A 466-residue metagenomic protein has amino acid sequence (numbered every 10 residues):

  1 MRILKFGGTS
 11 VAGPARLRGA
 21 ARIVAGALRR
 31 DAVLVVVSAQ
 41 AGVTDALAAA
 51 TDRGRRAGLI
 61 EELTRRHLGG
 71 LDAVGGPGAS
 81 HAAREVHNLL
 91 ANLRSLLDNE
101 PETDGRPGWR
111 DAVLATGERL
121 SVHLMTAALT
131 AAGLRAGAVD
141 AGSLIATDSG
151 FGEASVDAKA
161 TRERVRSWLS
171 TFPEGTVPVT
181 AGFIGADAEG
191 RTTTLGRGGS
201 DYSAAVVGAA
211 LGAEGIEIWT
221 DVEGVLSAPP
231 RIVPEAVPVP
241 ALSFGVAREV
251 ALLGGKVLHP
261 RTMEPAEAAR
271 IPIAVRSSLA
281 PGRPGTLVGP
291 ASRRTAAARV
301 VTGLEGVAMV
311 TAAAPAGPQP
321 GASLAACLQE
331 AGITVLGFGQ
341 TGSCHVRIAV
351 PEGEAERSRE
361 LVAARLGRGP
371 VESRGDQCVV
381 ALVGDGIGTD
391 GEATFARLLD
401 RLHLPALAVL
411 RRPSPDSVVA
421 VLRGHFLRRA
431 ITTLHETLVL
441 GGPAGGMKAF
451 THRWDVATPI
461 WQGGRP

Functional and structural regions predicted by a protein language model:
M1-L258, M263, P351, S414 (+3 more regions): Nucleotide/pyrophosphate-binding catalytic subdomain
D31-A32, L134, I271, I333 (+1 more regions): Short phosphate-binding/catalytic loops that engage adenosine nucleotides
G215-W219, I273-V275, L336-G337: Short hydrophobic alpha-helical runs that function as membrane-insertion/retention elements
S243-F244, R248-A313: A conserved active-site cap/scaffold subdomain adjacent to cofactor or substrate pockets
P284-P466: A conserved regulatory-domain signal marking ACT and ACT-like small-molecule sensing domains and adjacent regulatory
